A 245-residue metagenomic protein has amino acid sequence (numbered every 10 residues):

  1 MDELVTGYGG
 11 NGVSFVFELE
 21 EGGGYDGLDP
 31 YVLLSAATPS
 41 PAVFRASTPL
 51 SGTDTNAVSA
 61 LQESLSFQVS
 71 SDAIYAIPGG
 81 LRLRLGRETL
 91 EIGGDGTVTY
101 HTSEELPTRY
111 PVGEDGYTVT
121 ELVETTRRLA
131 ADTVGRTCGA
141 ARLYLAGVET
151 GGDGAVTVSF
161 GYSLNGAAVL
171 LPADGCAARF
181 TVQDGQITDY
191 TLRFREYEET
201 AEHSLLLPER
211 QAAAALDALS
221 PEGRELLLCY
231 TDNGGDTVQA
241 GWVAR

Functional and structural regions predicted by a protein language model:
M1, A130, A178-F180: Long, contiguous hydrophobic alpha-helical segments, chiefly transmembrane helices and signal peptides
M1-E121, R128: Preferential activation on post-signal-peptide N-terminal prodomains/segments of secreted or lumenal proteins
T53-Q62, V112-G152, E199-T237: Short, non-transmembrane alpha-helical segments in secretory-pathway proteins
S59-G96, T102, T137-Q186, E225-R245: Exposed beta-strand-loop-beta-strand "reactive/processing" segments of non-cytosolic proteins
A173-A177, T181-P208: Short helix-loop boundary/capping segments
